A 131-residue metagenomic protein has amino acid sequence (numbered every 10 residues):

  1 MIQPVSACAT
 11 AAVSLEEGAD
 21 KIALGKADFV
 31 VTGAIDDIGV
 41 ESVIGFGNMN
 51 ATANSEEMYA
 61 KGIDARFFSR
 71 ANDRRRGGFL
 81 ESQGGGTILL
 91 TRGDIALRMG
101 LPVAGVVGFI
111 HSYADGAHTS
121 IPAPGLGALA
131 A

Functional and structural regions predicted by a protein language model:
M1-D36, F79-L101: Active-site-proximal alpha-helical scaffold in enzymes
M1-E17, M49-L80: Conserved catalytic cysteine-centered active-site region of acyl-thioester-dependent Claisen-condensing enzymes
L15-E16, V40-G47, L101, A117-I121: Short acidic, glycine/serine/threonine-rich loops at helix termini
A19-L24, I44-M58, P124-G127: A glycine- and small-aliphatic-rich helix-loop capping segment at beta-alpha/alpha-beta transitions that lines
D28, D36-D37, D73, D115: Acidic side chains
F29-A51: Glycine-rich anion/phosphate-binding loop at the beta-strand->alpha-helix junction
Y59-A131: Condensing-enzyme catalytic core mediating Claisen C-C bond formation in acyl metabolism
